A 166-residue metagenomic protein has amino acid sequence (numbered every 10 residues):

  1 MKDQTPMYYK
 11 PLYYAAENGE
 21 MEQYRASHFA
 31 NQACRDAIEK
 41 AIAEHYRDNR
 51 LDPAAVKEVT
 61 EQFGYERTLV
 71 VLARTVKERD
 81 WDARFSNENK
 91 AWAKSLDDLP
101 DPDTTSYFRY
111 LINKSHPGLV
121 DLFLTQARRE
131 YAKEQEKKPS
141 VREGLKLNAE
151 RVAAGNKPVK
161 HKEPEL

Functional and structural regions predicted by a protein language model:
M1-E165: Gram-negative host-targeted secretion-system effectors, predominantly Type III and Type IV, recognized via long
